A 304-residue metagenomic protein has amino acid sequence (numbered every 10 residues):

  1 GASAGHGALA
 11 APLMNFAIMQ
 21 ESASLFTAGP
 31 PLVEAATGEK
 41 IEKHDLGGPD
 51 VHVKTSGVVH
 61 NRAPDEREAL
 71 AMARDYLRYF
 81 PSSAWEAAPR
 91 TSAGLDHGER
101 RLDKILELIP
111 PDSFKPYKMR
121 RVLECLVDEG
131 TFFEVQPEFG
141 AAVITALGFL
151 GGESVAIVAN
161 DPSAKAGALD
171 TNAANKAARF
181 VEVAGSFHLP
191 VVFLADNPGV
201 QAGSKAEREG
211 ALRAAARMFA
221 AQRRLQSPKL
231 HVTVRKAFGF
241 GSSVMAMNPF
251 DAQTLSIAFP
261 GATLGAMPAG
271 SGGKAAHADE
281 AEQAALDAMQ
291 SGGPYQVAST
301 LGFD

Functional and structural regions predicted by a protein language model:
G1-D304: Ligand-binding clefts of soluble mixed alpha/beta catalytic domains
